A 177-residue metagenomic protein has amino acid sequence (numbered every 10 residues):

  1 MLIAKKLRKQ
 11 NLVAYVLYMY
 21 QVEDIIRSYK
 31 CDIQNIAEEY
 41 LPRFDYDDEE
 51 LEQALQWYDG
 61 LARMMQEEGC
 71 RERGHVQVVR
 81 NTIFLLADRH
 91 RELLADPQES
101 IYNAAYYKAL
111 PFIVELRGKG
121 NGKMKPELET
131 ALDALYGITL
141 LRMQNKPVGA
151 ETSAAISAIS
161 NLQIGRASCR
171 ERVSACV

Functional and structural regions predicted by a protein language model:
L2-R73: N-terminal interaction modules that seed assembly of large macromolecular complexes
I3, D45, Q53, A62-Q66 (+5 more regions): A structural motif
L12-M19, I33, A54, Y58 (+4 more regions): Short runs of predominantly hydrophobic/aromatic residues within well-ordered alpha helices that form helix-helix
I25-S28, Y46, G60-R71, L85-D96 (+3 more regions): Amphipathic alpha-helical interaction surfaces
V76-L135: A charged, amphipathic interaction segment
V114-R172: Glycine-rich, aromatic-bearing surface loops/beta-hairpins
